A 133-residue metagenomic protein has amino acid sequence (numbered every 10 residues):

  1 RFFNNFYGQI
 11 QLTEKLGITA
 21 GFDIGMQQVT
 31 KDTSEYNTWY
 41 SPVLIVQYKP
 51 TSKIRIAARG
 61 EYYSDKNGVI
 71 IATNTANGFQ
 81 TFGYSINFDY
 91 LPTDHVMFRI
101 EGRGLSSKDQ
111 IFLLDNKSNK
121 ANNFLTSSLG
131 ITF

Functional and structural regions predicted by a protein language model:
R1-F2, D32-W39, T73-T81, D115-N122: Replace "Gram-negative outer membrane beta-barrel proteins" with "bacterial and organellar outer membrane beta-barrel
R1-V29: Aromatic-anchored, glycine/proline-accented short structural segments that stabilize local strand-turns or short
F2-F6, Y40-L44, F82-I86, N123-S127: Hydrophobic, lipid-facing positions within transmembrane beta-strands of outer-membrane proteins
N4, A20-I24, A58-Y62, I100-G104 (+1 more regions): Transmembrane beta-barrel strands of outer-membrane/channel proteins
Q9-Q11, V46-Q47, D89-Y90, G130-T132: Transmembrane beta-barrel domains of outer membrane proteins
Q11, D23-T33, S64-A72, R103-L113: Sequence/structural signature of outer-membrane beta-barrel proteins
K15-A20, K53-A57, Y90-I100: Repeated loop/turn-to-beta-strand initiation elements of outer-membrane beta-barrel proteins
Y90-V96, G102, N119-F133: Outer-membrane beta-barrel "beta-signal"
